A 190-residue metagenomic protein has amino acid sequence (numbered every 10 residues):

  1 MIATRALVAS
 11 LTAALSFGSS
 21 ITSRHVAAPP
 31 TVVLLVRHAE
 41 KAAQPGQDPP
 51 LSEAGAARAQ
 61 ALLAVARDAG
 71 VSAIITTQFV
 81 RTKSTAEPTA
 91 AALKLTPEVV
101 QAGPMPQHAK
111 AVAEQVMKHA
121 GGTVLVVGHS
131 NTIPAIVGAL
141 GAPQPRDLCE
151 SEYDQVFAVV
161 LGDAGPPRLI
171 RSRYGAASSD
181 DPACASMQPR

Functional and structural regions predicted by a protein language model:
M1-R5: Positively charged n-region of N-terminal signal peptides that target proteins for export
V8-G18: Bacterial N-terminal signal peptides
F17-V26: Signal peptide processing junction and immediate N-terminal pro/mature segment of secreted/exported proteins
A27-A120, I133-A135, A139-R190: Active-site-proximal alpha-helix that buttresses catalytic centers in soluble enzyme cores
S130: Long, charged/polar, surface-exposed segments that mediate recognition or autoinhibition
